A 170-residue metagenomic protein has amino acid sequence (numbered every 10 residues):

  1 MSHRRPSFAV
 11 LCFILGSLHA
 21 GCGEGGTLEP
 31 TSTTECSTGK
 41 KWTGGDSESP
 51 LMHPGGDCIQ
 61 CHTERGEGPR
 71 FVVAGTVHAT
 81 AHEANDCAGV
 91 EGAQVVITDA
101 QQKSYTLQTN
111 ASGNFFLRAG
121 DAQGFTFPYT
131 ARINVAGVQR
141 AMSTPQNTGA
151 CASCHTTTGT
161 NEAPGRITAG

Functional and structural regions predicted by a protein language model:
M1-G21: Sec-dependent bacterial lipoprotein signal peptides
G21-G92, D99-G170: Sequence context surrounding c-type heme c attachment/ligation sites in exported
